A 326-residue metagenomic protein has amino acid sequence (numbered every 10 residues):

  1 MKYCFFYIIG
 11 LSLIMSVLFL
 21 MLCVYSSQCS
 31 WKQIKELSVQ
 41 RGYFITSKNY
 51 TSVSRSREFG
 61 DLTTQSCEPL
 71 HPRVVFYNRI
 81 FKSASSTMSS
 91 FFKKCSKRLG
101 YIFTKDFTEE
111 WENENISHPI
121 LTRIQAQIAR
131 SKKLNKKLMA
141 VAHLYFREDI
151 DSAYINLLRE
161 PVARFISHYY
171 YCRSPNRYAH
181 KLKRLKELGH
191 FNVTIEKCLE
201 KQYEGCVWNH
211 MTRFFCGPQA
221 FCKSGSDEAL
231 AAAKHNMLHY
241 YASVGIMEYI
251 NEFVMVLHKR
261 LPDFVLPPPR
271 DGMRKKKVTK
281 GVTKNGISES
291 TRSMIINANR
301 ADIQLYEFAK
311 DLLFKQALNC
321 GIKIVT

Functional and structural regions predicted by a protein language model:
M1-F76, S89, K93-I102, E110-I120 (+2 more regions): Juxtamembrane luminal stem/stalk of type II transmembrane Golgi/ER carbohydrate-processing enzymes
K2, V74-R79, S83-S85, K105-E109 (+2 more regions): N-terminal initiation segments
F44-T64, E109-L157, A163-P269: PAPS-dependent sulfotransferase catalytic domain
L62-T64, V74-R79, Y241-V244, R292-S293: A detector of helix-start/N-cap boundary segments at the beginnings of structured domains
R79-F92, P161-A163: Catalytic nucleophile-elbow at a beta strand-turn-alpha helix junction centered on a G-D-S/GDSL motif, marking
F214-K223, A232, L266-T326: PAPS-dependent sulfotransferase catalytic core
